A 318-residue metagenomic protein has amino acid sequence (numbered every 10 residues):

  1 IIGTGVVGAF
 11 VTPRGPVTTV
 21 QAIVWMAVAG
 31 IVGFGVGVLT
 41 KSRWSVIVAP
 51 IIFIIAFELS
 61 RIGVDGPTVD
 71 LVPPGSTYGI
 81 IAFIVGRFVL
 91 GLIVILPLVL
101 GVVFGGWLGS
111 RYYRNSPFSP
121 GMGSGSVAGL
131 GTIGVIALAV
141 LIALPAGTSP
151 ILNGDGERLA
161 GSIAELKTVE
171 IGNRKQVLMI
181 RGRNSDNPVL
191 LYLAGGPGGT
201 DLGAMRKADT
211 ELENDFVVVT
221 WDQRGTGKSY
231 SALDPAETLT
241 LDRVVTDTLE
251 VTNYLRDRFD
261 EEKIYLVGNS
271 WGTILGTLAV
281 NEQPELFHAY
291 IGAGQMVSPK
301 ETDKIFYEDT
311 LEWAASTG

Functional and structural regions predicted by a protein language model:
P117-A146: Internal/C-terminal transmembrane anchor helices
T168-R181: A short loop-to-beta-strand scaffold at the N-terminal edge of the catalytic core in hydrolase folds
N187-G196: Short beta-strand element of the alpha/beta-hydrolase
G199-D209: The serine-hydrolase catalytic nucleophile loop
L202-G203, G225-L239: Glycine-rich "HGGG/HGxG" loop immediately N-terminal to the catalytic nucleophile of the alpha/beta-hydrolase
L212-S231: Conserved alpha/beta-hydrolase
R243-K263: Conserved acidic catalytic loop of the alpha/beta-hydrolase fold
A279-G318: A catalytic-pocket lid/entrance helix-loop region that shapes and gates access to the active site across common
